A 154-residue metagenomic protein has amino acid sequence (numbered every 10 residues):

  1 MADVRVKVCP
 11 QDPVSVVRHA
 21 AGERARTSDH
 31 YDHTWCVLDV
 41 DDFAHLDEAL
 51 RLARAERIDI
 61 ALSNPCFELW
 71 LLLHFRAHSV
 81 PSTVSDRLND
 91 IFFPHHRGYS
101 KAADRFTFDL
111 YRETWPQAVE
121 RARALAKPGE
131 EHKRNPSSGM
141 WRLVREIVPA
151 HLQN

Functional and structural regions predicted by a protein language model:
M1-K7, E23-H33, V40-N154: C-terminal accessory helical subdomains adjacent to catalytic cores in phosphodiester- and nucleotide-handling enzymes
V8-V16: Short, charge-patterned binding micro-sites
V16-V17, M140: A general structural signal for well-ordered alpha-helical segments in protein cores
A20: Charged, often glycine-rich, active-site loop that binds/positions anionic groups
